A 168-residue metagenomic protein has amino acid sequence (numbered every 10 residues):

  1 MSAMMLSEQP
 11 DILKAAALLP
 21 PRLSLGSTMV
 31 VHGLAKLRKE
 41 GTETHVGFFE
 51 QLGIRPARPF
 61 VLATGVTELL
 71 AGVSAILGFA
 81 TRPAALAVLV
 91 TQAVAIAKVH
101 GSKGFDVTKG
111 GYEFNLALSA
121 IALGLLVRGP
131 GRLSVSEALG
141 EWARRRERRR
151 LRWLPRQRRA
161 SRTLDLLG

Functional and structural regions predicted by a protein language model:
M1-A35, R58-V66, L77-G168: Extended, low-polarity transmembrane helix blocks
S2, R38-P56: Membrane-interface interhelical connector segments
L69: Conserved short histidine dyad/triad with adjacent acidic residue
G72: Conformational-control "hinges and anchors"
